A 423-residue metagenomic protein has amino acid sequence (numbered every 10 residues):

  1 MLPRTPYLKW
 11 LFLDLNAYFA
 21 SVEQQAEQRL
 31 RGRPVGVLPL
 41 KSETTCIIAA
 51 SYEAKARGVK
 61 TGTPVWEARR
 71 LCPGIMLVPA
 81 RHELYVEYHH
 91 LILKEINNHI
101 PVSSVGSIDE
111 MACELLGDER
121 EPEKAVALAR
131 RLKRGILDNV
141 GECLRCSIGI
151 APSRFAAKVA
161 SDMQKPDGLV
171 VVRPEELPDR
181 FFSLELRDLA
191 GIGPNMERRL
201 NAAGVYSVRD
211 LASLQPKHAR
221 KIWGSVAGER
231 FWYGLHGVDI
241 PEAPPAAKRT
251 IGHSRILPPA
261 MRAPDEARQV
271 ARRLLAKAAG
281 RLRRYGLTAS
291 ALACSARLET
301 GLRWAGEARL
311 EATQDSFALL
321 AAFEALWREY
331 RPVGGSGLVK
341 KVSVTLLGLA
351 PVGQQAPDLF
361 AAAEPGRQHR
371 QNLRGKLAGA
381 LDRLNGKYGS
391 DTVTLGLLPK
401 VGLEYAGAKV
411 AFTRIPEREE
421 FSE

Functional and structural regions predicted by a protein language model:
M1-H236, I240-E242, G280, P365-E423: Gly/Gly-Pro- and Ser/Thr-rich, intrinsically disordered tail segments characteristic of DNA damage-repair and tolerance
P3, D188, R198-V339: DNA-contacting surface of Y-family translesion DNA polymerases
Y18, K41-T44, E299-L302, L349-V352: Short, charged/polar surface micro-motifs in flexible loops or helix N-caps
R33, C146, D167, S290-L292 (+2 more regions): Change "...and in nucleic-acid phosphodiester-cleaving endonucleases..." to "...and in nucleic-acid processing enzymes
L77, L302-G306, G353-Q355: Short small-residue beta-strand/loop micro-motif enriched in glycine and branched aliphatics
A112-G117, A305-A308, A356-E364: Short, hydrophobic beta-strand segments
I150-R154, G234-H236, T288-E299, V339-A350 (+1 more regions): A glycine-rich phosphate-binding loop feature that marks nucleotide/adenosyl-phosphate handling sites
E324-K387: C-terminal hydrophobic structural anchor segments that stabilize assembly/packing rather than catalytic chemistry
